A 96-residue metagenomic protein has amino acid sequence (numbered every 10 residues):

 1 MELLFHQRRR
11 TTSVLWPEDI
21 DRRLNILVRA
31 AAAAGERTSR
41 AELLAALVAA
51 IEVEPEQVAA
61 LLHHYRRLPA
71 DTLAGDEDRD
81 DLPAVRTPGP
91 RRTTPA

Functional and structural regions predicted by a protein language model:
M1-R29, P69-A96: Short Lys/Arg-rich basic patches
T11, A33, V48: Short, flexible active-site loop motifs that bind/organize anionic cofactors or intermediates
L15, A32-S39: Short acidic, glycine/proline-enriched loop segments that cap or flank alpha-helices
L27-A33, I51: Conserved interaction-surface patches within small, structured recognition/assembly domains
G35, R66-R67: Glycine-centered secondary-structure boundary/capping sites
E36-L62: Short, basic amphipathic alpha-helical segments that act as recognition/interaction helices in nucleic-acid-binding
V48, R67-L68: Short interaction-prone segments
V53-E54, V58, Y65, E77-D78 (+1 more regions): Compositionally biased accessory segments in Actinobacterial proteins
